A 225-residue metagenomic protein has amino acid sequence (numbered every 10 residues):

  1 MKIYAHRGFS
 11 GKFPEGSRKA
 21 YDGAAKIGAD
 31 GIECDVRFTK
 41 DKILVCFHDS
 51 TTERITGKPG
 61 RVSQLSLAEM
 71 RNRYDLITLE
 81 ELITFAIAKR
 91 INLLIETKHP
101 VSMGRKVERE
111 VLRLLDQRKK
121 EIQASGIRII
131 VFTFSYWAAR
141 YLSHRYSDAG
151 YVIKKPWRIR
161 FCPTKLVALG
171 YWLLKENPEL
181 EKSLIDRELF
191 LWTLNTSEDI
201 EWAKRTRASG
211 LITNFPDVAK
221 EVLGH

Functional and structural regions predicted by a protein language model:
M1-H225: Phosphate-group recognition and catalysis centered on beta-loop-alpha active-site segments
